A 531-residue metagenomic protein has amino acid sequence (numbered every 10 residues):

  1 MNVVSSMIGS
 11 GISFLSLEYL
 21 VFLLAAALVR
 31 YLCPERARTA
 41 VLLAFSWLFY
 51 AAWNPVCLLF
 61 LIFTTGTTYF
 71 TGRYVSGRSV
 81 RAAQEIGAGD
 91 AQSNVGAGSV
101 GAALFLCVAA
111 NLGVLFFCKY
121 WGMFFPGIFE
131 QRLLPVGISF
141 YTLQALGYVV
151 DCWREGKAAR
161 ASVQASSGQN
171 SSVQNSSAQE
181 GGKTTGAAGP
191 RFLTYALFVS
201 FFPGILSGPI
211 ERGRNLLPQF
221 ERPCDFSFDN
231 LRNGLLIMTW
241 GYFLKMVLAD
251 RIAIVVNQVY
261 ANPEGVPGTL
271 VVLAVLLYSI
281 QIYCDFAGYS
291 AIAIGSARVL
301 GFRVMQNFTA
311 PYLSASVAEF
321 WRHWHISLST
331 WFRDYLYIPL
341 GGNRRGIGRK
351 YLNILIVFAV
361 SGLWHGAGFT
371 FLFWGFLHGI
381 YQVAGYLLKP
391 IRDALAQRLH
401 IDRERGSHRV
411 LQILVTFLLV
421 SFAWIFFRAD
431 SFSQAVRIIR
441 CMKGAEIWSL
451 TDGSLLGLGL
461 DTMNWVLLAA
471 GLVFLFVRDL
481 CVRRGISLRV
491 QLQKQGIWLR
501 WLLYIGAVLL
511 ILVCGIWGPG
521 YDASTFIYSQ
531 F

Functional and structural regions predicted by a protein language model:
M1-Q530: Membrane-embedded transmembrane alpha-helical bundles that form the catalytic cores of multi-pass lipid-modifying
